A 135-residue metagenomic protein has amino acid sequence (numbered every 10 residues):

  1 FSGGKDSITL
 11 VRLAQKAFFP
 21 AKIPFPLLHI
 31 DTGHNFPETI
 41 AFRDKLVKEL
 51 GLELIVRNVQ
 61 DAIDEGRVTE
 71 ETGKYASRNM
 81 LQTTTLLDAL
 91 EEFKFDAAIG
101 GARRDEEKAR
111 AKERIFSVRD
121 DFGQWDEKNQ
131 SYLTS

Functional and structural regions predicted by a protein language model:
F1-S135: ATP-dependent adenylation/nucleotidyltransferase module used to activate substrates
